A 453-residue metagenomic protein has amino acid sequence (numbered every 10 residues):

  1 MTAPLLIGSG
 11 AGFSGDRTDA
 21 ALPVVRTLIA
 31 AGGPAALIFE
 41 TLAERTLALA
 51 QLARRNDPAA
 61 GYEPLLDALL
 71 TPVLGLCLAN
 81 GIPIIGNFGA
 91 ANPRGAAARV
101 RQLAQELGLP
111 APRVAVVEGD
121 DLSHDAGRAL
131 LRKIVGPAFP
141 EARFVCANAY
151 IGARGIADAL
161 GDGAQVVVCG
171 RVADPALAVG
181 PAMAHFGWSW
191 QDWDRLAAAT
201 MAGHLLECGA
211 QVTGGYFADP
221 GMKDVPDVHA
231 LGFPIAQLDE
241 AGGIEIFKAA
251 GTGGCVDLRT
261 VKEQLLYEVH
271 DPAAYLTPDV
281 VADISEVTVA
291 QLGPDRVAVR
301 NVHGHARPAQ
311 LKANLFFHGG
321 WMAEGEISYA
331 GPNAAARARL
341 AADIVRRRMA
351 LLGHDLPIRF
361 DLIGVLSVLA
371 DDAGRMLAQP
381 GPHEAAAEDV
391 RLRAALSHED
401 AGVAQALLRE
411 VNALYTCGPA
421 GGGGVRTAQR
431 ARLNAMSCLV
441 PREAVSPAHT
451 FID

Functional and structural regions predicted by a protein language model:
M1-R26: N-terminal amphipathic/basic leader segments beginning at the initiator methionine
T2-L6, E44-A59, L78, L122-R143: Gly-rich Lys/Arg/Thr-decorated short loops/hinges at beta-loop-alpha junctions or inter-strand turns that position
G32-A50: N-terminal glycine-rich anion-binding loops that anchor highly charged ligand groups
E106-D120, V179-P220: Catalytic or ion-translocation cores adjacent to nucleophile or general acid/base/metal-coordination motifs in diverse
P110-V114, V212-D224, V228, P272-Q291 (+2 more regions): Flexible, glycine/charged-enriched surface loops at secondary-structure junctions
D121-C169: An acidic, phosphate/nucleotide-engaging active-site surface
A198-H303: A conserved active-site cap/scaffold subdomain adjacent to cofactor or substrate pockets
N301-D453: C-terminal non-catalytic interaction/assembly regions of soluble proteins
